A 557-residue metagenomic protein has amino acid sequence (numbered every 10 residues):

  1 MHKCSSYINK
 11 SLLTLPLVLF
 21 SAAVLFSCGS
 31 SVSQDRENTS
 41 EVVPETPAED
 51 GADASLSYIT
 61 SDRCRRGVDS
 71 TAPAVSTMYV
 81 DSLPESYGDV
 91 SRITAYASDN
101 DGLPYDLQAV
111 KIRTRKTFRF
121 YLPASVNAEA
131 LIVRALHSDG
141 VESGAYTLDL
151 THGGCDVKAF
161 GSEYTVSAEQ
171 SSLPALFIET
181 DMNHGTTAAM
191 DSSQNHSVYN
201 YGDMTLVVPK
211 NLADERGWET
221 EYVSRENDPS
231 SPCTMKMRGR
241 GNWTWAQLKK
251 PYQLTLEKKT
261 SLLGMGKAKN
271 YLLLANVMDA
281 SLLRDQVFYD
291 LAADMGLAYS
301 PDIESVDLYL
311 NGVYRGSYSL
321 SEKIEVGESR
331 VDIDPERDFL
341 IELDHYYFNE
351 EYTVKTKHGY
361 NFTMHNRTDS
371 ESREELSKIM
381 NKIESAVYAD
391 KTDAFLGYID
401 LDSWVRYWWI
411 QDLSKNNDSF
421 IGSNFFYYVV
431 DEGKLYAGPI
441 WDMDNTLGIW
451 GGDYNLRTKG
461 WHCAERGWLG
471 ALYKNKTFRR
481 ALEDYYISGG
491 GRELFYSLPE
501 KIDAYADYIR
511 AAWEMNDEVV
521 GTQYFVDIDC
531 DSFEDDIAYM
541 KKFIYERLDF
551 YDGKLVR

Functional and structural regions predicted by a protein language model:
H2-P16: Bacterial N-terminal signal peptides that target proteins for export
L25-S27: C-terminal motif of bacterial Sec signal peptides marking the signal peptidase cleavage site
G29-R36: Bacterial lipoprotein signal-peptidase II cleavage site
E41-P174: Beta-rich interaction/scaffold domains
D53, R65, G161-R216: N-terminal module-boundary/linker segments of secreted carbohydrate-active enzymes
M204-L206, K210, R216-A275: Conserved oxyanion/phosphate-binding beta-strand-loop segments in alpha/beta enzyme cores
W243, Q247, T368-I421, F425-Y428 (+1 more regions): Middle-to-C-terminal accessory/interaction subdomains
T255-S261, A268, A275-V277, G296-P301 (+1 more regions): Internal "kinase-insert"/substrate-recognition segments embedded within catalytic cores of ATP-dependent enzymes
